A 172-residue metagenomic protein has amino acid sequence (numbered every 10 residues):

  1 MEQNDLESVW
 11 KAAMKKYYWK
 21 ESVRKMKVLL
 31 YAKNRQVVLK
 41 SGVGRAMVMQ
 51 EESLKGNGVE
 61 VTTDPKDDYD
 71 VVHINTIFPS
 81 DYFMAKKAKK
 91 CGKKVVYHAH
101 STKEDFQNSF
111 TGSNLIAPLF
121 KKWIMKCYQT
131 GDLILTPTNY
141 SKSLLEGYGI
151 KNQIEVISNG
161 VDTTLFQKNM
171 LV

Functional and structural regions predicted by a protein language model:
M1-K66: N-terminal subdomain of nucleotide-sugar transferases
K33, Y97-K122, Y148: Acceptor-binding helix/loop patch of EC 2.4 sugar-transfer enzymes, predominantly nucleotide-sugar-dependent
V61-S80, V96: Short N-terminal targeting/anchoring amphipathic segment
V71-H73, K87-F106, L135, E155: Active-site proximal beta-strand in glycosyltransferases
S80-F83, K142: Short, well-ordered alpha-helical microsegments
K90, L115-I134: Membrane-proximal helix-turn-helix segments that form the acceptor-binding/catalytic region of lipid-linked
Y140, I157-G160: Carbohydrate-associated surface elements
E146, V161-V172: Acidic anion/phosphate-binding donor-loop and adjacent secondary structure in glycosyltransferase catalytic cores
